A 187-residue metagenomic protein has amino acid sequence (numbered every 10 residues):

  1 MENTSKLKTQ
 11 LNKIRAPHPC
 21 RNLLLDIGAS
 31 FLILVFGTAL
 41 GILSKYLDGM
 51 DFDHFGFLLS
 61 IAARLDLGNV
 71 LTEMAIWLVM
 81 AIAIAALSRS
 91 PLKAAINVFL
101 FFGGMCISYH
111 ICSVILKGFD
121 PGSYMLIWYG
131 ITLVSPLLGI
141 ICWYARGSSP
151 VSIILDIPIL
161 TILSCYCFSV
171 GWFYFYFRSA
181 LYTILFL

Functional and structural regions predicted by a protein language model:
M1, V170-L187: Hydrophobic secondary-structure block in the mid-to-C-terminal portion of proteins
E2, M74-I84, I131-W143, I184-L187: Hydrophobic cores of alpha-helical transmembrane segments in multi-pass inner/ER membrane proteins, independent
E2-F102, C106, H110: N-terminal topogenic module of multi-pass integral membrane proteins
A63-I76, P121-I131, Y174-L181: Structural signature of hydrophobic alpha-helical transmembrane segments
I107-Y176: Membrane-proximal helix-loop-helix units in multi-pass membrane proteins
